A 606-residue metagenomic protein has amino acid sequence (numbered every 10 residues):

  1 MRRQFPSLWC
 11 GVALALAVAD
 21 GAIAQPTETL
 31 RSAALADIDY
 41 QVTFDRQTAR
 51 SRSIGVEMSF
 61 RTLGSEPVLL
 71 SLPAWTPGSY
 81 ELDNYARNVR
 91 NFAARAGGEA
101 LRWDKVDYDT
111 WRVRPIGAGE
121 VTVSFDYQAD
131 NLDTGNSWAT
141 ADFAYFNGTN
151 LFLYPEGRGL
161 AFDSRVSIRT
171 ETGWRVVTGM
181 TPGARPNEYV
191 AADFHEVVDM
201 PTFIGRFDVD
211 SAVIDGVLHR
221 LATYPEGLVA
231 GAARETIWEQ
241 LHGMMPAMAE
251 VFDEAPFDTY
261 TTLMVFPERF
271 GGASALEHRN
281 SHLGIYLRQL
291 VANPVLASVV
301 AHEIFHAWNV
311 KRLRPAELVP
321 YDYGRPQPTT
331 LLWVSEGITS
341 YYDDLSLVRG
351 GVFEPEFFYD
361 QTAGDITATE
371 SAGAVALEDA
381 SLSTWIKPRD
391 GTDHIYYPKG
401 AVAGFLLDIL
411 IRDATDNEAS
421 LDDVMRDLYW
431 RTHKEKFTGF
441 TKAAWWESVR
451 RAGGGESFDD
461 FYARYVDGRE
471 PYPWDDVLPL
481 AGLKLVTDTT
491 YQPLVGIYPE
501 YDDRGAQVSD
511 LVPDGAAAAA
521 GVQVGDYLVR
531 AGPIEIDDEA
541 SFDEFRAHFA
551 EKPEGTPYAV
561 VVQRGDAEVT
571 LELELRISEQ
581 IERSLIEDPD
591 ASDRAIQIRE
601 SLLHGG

Functional and structural regions predicted by a protein language model:
S7-D20: Bacterial N-terminal signal peptides
P26-W75: Early extracytoplasmic/domain-onset interaction patches
D39, S53-E57, P67-L69, T110 (+5 more regions): Intrinsic-disorder/low-complexity, polar/charged segments enriched in Ser/Thr/Lys/Arg/Asp/Glu/Gln
R46-Q47, S51, S59, G78-T140: A surface-exposed beta-strand-loop module
V56-T62, L72-A74, R112-F143, S164-T172 (+3 more regions): Short, hydrophobic/aromatic-enriched beta-strand segments in well-ordered soluble domains
M58, D208-L332: Juxtacatalytic substrate-recognition/specificity segment
E81, Y85-A94, N150, G157 (+7 more regions): Zn2+-dependent metallopeptidase catalytic core
D343-D344, V352-G606: C-terminal recognition in membrane/secretory proteostasis and scaffolding
